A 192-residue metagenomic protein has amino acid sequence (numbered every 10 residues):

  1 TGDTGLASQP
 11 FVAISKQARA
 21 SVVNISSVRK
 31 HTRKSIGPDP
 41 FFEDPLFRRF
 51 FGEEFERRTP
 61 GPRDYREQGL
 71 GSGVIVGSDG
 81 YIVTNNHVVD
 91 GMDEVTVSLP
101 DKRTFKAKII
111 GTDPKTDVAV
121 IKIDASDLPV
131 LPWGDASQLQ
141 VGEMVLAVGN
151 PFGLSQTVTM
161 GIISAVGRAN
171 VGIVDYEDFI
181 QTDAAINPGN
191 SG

Functional and structural regions predicted by a protein language model:
T1-G192: Serine-dependent protease modules
